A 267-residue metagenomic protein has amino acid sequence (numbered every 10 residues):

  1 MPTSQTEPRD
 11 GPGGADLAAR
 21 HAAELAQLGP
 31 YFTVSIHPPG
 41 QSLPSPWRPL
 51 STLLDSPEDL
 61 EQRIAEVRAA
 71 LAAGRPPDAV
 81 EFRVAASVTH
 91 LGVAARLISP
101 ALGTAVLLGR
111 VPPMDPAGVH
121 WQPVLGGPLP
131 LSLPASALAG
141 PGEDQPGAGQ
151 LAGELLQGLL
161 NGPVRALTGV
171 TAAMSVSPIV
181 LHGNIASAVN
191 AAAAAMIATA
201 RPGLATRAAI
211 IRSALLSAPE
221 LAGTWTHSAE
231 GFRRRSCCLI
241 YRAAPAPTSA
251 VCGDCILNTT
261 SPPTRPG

Functional and structural regions predicted by a protein language model:
M1, P134, T259-T260: Repeat-unit-sized solenoid/scaffold elements
M1-A86: Generic N-terminal leader/targeting and pre-domain segments
T33-V34, P123, A243: Intrinsically disordered, low-complexity regions enriched in small/polar residues
L53-A229: Hydrophobic, aromatic-lined core segments that form the binding pocket/scaffold for planar heteroaromatic ligands
A198-G267: Cys/His-clustered metal-coordination modules, chiefly Zn-binding fingers
